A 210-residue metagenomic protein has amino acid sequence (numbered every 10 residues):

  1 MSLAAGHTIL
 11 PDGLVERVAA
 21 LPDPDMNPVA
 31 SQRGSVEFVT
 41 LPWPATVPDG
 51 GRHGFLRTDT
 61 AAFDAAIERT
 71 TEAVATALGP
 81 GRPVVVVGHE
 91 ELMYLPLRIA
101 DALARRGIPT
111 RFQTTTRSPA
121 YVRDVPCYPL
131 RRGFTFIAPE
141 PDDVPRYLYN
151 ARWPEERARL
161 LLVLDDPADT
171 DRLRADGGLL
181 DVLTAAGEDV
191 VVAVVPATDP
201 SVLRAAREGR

Functional and structural regions predicted by a protein language model:
M1-R210: PRPP-associated nucleotide enzymes
